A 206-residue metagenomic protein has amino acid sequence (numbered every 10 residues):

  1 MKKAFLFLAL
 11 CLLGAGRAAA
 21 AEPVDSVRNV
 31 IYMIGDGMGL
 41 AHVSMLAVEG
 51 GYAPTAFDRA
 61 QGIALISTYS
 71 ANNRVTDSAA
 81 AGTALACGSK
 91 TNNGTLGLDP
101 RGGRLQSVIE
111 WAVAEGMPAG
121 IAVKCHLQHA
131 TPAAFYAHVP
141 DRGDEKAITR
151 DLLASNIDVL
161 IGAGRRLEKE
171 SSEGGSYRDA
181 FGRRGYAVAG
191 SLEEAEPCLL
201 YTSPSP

Functional and structural regions predicted by a protein language model:
A4-L12: Sec-dependent N-terminal signal peptides
F7, A18-A19: Cleavable N-terminal signal peptides
L12-L13, L46: Alpha-helical transmembrane segments and their juxtamembrane interfaces
A15-G16, E49: Residues in and immediately flanking transmembrane alpha helices
A21-S171, G175-P197: N-terminal catalytic scaffold of extracellular/periplasmic and nuclease hydrolases that process anionic headgroups
Y201-P206: Conserved small/polar residues in nucleotide/adenosyl-binding loops
